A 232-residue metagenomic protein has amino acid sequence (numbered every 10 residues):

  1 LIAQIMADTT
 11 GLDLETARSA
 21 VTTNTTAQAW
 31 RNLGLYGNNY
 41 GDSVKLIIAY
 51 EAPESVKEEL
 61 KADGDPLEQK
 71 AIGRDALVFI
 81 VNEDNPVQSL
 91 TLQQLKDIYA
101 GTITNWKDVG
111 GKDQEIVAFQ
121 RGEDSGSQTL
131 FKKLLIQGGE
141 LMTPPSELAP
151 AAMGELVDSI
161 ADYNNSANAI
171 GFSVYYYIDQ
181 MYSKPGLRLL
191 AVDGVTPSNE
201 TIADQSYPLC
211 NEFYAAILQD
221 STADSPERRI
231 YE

Functional and structural regions predicted by a protein language model:
L1-E232: Exported/periplasmic ABC-transporter solute-binding proteins
